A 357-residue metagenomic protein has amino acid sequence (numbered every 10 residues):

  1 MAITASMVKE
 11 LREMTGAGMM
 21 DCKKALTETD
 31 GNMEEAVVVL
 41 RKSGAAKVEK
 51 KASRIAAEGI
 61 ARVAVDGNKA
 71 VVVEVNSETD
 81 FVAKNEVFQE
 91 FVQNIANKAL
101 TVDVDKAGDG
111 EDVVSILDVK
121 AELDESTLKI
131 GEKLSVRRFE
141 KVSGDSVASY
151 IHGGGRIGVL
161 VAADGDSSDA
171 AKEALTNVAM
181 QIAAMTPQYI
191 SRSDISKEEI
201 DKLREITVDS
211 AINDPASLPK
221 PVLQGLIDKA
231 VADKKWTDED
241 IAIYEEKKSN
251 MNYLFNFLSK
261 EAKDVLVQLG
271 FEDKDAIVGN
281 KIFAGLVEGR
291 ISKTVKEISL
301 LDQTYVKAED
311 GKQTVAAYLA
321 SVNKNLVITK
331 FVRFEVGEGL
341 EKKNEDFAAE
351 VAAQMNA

Functional and structural regions predicted by a protein language model:
A2-A357: N-terminal assembly/interaction segments in proteins that build large macromolecular machines
